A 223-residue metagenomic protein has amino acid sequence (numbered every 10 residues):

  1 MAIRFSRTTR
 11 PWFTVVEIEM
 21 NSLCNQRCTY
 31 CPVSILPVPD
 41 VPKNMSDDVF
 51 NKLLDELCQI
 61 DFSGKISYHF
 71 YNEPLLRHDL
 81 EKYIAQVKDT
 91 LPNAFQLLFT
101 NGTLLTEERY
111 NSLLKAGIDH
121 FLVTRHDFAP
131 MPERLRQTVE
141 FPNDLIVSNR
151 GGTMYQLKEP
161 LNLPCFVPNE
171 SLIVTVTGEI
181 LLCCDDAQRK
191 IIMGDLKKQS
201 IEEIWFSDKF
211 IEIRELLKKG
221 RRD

Functional and structural regions predicted by a protein language model:
M1-W12: Membrane-proximal basic amphipathic "stem/tether" segments
R10-P168: Conserved glycine-rich "GG(E/T)P / GGGxP" loop and the immediately following alpha-helix in the radical SAM core
R136-K158, D186-D223: C-terminal accessory region of radical SAM enzymes
V174-T175: Short, acidic, Ser/Thr-enriched surface-loop or helix-capping motifs
